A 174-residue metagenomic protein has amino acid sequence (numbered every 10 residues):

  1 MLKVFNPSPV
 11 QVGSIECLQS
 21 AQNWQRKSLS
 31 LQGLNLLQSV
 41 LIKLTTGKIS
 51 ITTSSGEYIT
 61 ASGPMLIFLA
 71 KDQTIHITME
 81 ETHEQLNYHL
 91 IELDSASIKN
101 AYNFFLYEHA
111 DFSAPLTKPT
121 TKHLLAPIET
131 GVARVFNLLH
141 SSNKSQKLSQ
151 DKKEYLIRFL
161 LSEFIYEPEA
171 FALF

Functional and structural regions predicted by a protein language model:
M1, S54, Y58-I59, N143-K147: Intrinsic low-complexity, intrinsically disordered segments enriched in polar/basic residues
M1-Q11: Short Lys/Arg-enriched alpha/beta "domain-start" segment
V4, I67, A170-L173: Intrinsic disorder/low-structure terminal segments
V10-K118: N-terminal regulatory/effector-sensing and dimerization cores that precede helix-turn-helix DNA-binding domains
T120-F174: An amphipathic alpha-helical interaction segment
